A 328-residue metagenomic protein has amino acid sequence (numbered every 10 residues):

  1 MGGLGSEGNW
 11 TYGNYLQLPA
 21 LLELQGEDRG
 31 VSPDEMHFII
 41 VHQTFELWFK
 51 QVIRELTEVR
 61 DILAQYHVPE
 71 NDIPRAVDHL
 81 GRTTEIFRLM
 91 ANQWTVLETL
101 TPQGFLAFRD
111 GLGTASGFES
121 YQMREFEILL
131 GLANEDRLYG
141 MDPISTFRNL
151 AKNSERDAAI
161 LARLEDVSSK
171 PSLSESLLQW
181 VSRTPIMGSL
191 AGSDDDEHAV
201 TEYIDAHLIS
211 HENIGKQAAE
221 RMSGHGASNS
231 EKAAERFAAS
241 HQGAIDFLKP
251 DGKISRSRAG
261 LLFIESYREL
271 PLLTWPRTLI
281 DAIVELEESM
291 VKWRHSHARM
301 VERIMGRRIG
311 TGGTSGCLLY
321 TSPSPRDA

Functional and structural regions predicted by a protein language model:
M1-G5, R29-Q43, Q242-G243, L273: Short, charged, low-complexity loops and linkers
M1-S32, L47: Acidic, low-complexity proline/glycine-rich segments
G3-G8, L80-N134: Long, charged all-alpha helical bundle/coiled-coil segments in cytosolic proteins
L22-H37, V59-H67, N71, S266-L270: Short, charged/polar, low-complexity loop and linker segments that flank or interrupt alpha-helical bundles
I40-R54: Alpha-helical bundle segments that constitute or directly flank the non-heme di-iron/ferroxidase center
E58-M90: Short secondary-structure subsegments characteristic of cysteine-rich extracellular domains
D110-R303: Charged, well-structured binding/catalytic surfaces in domain cores that contact anionic ligands
Y320-P325: Conserved small/polar residues in nucleotide/adenosyl-binding loops
